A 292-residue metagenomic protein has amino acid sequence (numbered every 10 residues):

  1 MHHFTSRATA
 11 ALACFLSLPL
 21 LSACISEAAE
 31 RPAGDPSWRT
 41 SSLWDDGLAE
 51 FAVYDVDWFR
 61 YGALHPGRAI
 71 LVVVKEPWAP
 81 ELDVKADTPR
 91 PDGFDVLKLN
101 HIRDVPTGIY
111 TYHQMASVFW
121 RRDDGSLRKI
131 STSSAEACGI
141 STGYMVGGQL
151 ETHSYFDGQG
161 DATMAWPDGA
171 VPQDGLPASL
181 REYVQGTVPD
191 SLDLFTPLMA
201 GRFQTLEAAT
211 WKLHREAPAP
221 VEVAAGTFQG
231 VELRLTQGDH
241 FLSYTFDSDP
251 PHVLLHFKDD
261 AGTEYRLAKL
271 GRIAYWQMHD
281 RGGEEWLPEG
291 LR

Functional and structural regions predicted by a protein language model:
M1-T5: N-terminal secretory signal peptides that target proteins for export/translocation
R7, A11, A79-P80: Short amphipathic alpha-helical "recognition" segments used for binding
A10-S22: Bacterial N-terminal signal peptides
I25-H153, P189-R292: Acidic, serine/threonine-rich low-complexity disordered tracts
G143-L192: Surface-exposed beta-loop interaction hotspot
